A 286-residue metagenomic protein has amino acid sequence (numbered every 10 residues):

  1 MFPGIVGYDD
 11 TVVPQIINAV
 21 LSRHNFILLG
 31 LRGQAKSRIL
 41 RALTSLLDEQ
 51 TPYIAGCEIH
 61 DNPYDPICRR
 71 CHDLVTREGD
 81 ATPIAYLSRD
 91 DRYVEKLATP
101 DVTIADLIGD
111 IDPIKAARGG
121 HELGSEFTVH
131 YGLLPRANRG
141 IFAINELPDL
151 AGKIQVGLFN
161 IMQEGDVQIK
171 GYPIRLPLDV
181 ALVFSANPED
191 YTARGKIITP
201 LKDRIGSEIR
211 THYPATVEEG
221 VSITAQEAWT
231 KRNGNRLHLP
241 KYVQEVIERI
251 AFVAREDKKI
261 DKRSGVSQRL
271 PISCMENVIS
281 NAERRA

Functional and structural regions predicted by a protein language model:
M1-E218, W229-E245, V253-R263: Conserved ASCE/P-loop NTPase catalytic core
T224, I247-A251: Short alpha-helical scaffolding segments that buttress acidic/His motifs in well-ordered protein cores
K241, E245, E256, K262-A282 (+1 more regions): The conserved phosphate-sensing helix
